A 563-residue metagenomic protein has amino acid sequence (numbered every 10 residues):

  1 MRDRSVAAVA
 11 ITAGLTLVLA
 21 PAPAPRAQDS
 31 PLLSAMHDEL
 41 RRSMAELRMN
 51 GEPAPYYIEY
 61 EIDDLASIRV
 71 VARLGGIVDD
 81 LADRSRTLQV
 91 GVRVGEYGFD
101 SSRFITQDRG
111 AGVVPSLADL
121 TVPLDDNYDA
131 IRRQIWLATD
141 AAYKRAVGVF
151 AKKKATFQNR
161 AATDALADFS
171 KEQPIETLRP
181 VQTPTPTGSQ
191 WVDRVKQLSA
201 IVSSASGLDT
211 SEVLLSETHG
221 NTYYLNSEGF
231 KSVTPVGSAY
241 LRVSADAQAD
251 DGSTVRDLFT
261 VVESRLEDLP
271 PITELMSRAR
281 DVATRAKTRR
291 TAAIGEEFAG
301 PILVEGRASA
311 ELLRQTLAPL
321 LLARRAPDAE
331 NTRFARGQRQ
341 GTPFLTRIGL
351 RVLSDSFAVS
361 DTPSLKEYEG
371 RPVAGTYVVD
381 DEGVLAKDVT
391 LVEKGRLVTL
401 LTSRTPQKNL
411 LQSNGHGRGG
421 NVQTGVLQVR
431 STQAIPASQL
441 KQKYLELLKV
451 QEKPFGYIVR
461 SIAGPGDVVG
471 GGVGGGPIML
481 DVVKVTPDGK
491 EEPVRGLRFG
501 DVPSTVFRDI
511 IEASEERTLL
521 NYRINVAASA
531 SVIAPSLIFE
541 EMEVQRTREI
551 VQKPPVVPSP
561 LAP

Functional and structural regions predicted by a protein language model:
A8-A20: Bacterial N-terminal signal peptides
P21, P25-A27: Boundary at the C-terminal end of the N-terminal hydrophobic targeting segment
A27-D64, V78-Q89, G112-L214, P270-R290: Alpha/propeptide regions of enzymes that mature by internal proteolysis
R42, E46-R109, T210-R242: N-terminal accessory/capping or targeting/presequence segment of soluble
G51-P55, T156-A161, L208-V213, T288-P301 (+2 more regions): Flexible, glycine/charged-enriched surface loops at secondary-structure junctions
R109-A155, S238-P327, T399, R517: Internal alpha/beta scaffold segment
S170-T273, E305, R325-A358: Extended amphipathic alpha-helical scaffolds
T332-P563: Dual-mode signal for accessory low-complexity, basic/Gly-rich regions
